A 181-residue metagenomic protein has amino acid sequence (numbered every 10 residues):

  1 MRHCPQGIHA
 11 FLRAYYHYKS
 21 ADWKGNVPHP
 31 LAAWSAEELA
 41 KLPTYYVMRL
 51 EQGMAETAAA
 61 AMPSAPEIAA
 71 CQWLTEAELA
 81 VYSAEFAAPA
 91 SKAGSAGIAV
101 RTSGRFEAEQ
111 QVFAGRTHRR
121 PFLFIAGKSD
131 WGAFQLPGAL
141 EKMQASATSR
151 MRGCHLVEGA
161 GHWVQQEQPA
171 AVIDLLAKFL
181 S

Functional and structural regions predicted by a protein language model:
M1-Q135: Alpha/beta-hydrolase
P28, S91, A99, E141 (+2 more regions): General N-terminal targeting signals
A32-A33, S103, E141-S146, I173-L176: Short, low-complexity, polar/charged sequence segments that are solvent-exposed and flexible
A36, E107-A108, A147-S149, F179: Short alpha-helical interface elements
S95, L136-P137, Q166-A170: Conserved strand-to-helix beginnings and helix N-cap segments that scaffold or border functional pockets
F122-A160: Conserved loop-alpha-helix segment in the C-terminal half of the alpha/beta-hydrolase fold that carries the catalytic
T148-S181: Catalytic active-site module of serine/aspartate enzymes centered on a nucleophile-bearing elbow/loop
